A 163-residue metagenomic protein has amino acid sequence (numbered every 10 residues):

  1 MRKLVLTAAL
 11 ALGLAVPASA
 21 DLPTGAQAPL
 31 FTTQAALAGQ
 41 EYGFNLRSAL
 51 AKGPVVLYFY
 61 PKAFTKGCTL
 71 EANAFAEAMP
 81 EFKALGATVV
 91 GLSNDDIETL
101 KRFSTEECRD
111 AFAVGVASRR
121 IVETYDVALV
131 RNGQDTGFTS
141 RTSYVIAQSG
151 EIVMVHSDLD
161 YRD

Functional and structural regions predicted by a protein language model:
V5, A9-A36: N-proximal helix/coil linker or "cap" segments that precede and/or mark the start of modular domains
P29, P54, S140-T142: Short loop/turn microsegments at loop-to-beta-strand junctions
T32-P54: A short beta-strand-turn-helix
V56-L57, V89: Hydrophobic beta-strand anchors of alpha/beta hydrolase catalytic cores
Y58-F64, N94: Aromatic-flanked redox-active Cys/Sec active sites in thiol-based oxidoreductases, especially the WC-centered
T69-D110, I121: Structural microenvironment flanking redox-active thiols in thiol-disulfide oxidoreductases
V90, S104-S140: Short, internal strand/loop/helix patches that form the active-site neighborhood or redox-interaction surface
G137-D163: Thiol-/selenol-based redox modules, centered on thioredoxin-like and closely related oxidoreductase domains
